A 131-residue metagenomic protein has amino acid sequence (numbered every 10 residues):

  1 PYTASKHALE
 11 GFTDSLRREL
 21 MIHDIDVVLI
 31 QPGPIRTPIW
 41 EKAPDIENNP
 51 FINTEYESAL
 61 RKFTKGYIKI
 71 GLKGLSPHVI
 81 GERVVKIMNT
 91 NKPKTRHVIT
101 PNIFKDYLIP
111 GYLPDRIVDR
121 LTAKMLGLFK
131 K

Functional and structural regions predicted by a protein language model:
Y2: Catalytic tyrosine of NAD(P)H-dependent dehydrogenase/reductases that use a Tyr as the general acid/base
S5-A8: Active-site helix of classical SDR
T13-R18: Alpha-helical segments that scaffold the active site and NAD(P)H-binding pocket of short-chain dehydrogenase/reductase
E19-G71: C-terminal beta-strand-loop-alpha-helix "lid" module of Rossmann-like NAD(P)-dependent dehydrogenases
V27, I68-Y112: Core catalytic loop region at the nicotinamide-binding pocket of NAD(P)H-dependent oxidoreductases
R116-K131: Non-catalytic terminal and boundary segments that flank Rossmann-like NAD(P)-dependent oxidoreductase
